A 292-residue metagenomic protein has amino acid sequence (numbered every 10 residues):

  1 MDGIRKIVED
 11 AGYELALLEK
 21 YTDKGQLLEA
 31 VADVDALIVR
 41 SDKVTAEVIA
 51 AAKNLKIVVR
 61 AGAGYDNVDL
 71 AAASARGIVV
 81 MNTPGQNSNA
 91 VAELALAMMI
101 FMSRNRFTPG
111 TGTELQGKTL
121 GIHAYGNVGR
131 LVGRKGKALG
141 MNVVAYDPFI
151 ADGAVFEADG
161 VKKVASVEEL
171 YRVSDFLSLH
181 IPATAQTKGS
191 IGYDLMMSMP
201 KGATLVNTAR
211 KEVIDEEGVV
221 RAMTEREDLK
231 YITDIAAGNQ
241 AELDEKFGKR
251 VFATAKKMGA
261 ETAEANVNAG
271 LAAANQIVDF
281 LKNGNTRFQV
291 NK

Functional and structural regions predicted by a protein language model:
M1-V34, N142-V144, A241-D244: N-terminal glycine-/charge-rich "phosphate-binding" loop or analogous flexible N-terminal tail
I4-D10, S74, M81-V91, A237-K292: C-terminal helix-to-coil terminal segments
T22, A138-E157: NAD(P)-binding Rossmann-fold cofactor-contacting core
D35-T113: Phosphate/diphosphate ligand-binding glycine-rich loop within oxidoreductases
T45-A50, I150-E245, E261: Rossmann-like adenosine-cofactor binding region
L55, Q116-L120, Y193, G202: Phosphate-coordination loops involved in phosphoryl transfer and adenosine-cofactor binding
A92-T108, G136-M141, L271-N285: Oxidoreductase and adenylate-handling cofactor-binding alpha/beta cores
M102-K137, D159-G160: Glycine-rich NAD(P)-binding loop of Rossmann-like domains
